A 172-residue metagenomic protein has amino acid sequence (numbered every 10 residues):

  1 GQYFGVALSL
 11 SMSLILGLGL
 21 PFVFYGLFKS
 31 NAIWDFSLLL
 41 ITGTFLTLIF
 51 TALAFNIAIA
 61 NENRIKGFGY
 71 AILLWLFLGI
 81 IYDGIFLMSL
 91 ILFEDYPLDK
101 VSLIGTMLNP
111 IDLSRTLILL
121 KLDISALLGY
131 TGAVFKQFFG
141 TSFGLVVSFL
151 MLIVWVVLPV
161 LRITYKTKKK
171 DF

Functional and structural regions predicted by a protein language model:
G1-L8: Amphipathic cytosolic juxtamembrane alpha-helices at the membrane-cytosol interface of multi-pass membrane transporters
L8-E62: Secretory targeting signals
G17-F22, R64-G67, I80, L127-T131: Short acidic/polar alpha-helix capping motifs at helix-coil junctions
A32, G69, L73, T106: Short acidic-hydrophobic sequence patches enriched in Asp/Glu that either
F36-I41, F68-G69, L145-I153: Hydrophobic alpha-helical transmembrane segments
F45-E94: A structural motif at transmembrane helix-loop-helix junctions in multipass membrane proteins
L76, Y82-V157, L161-T164: Terminal transmembrane helical anchor/hairpin motif
T167-F172: Short cytosolic juxtamembrane segments of multi-pass membrane proteins
